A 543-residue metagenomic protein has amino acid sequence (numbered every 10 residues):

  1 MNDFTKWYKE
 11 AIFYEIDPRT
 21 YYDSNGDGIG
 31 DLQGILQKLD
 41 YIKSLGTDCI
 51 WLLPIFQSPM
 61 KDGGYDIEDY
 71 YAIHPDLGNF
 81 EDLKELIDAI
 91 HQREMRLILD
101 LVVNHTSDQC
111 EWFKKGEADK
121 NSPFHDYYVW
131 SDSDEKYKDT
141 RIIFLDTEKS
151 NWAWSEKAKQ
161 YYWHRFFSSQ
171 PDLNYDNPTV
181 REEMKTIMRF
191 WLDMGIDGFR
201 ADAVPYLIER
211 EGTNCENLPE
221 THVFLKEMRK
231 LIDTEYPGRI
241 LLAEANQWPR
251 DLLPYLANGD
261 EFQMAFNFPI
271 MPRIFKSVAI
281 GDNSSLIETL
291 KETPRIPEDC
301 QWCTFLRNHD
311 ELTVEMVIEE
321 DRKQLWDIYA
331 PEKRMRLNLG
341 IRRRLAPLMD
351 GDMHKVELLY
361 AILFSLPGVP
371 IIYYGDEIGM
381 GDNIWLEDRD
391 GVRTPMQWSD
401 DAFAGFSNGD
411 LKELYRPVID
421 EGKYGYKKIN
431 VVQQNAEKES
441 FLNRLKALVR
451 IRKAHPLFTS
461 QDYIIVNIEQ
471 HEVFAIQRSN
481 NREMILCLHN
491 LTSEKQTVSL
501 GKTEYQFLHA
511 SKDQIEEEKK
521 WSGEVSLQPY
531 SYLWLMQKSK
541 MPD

Functional and structural regions predicted by a protein language model:
M1-D543: Active-site and adjacent substrate-binding regions of carbohydrate-active enzymes
